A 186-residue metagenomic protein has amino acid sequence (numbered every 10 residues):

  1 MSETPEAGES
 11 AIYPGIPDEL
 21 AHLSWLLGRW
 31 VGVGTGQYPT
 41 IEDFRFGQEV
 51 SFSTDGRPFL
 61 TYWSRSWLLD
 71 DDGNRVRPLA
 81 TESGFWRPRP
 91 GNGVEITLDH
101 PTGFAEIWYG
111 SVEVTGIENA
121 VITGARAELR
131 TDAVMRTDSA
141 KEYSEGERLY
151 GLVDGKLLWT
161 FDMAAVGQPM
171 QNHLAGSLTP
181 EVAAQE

Functional and structural regions predicted by a protein language model:
M1-F59, W67-N74, D154, V166-E186: Amphipathic/hydrophobic helical signal segments and adjacent flexible N-terminal regions that mediate secretion
L26, F46-Q48, G56-L60, A80-G84 (+4 more regions): A generic structural signal for short beta-strands and their flanking turns/coil linkers
G32, L60-S64, V94-L98, A127-T131 (+1 more regions): Short hydrophobic/aromatic-rich beta-strand segments that constitute the beta-sheet cores of beta-sandwich/beta-barrel
E42-F44, V76-A80, T102, A140-E142 (+1 more regions): A generic structural micro-feature
G47-S53, E82-R87, I107-G116, E145-G151 (+2 more regions): Hydrophobic/aromatic beta-strand elements that line small-molecule binding cavities or substrate pockets in beta-rich
R65-D70, D99-A105, V134-R136, D162-G167: Short, solvent-exposed aromatic-acidic interface loops
D70-E113: Helix-adjacent hinge/juxtasegments
G103-F104, E113, I122-E147: Acidic, glycine-rich flexible loop segments
